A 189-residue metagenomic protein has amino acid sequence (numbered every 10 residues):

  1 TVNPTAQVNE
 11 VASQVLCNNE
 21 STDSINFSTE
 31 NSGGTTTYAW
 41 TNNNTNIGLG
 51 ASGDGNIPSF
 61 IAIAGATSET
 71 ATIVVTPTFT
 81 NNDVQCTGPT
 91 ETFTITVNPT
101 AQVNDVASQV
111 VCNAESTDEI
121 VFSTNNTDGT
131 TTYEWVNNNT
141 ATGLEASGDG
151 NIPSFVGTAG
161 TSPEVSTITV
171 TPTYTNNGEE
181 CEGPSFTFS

Functional and structural regions predicted by a protein language model:
T1-S189: Extracellular low-complexity Ser/Thr/Asn/Gly-rich intrinsically disordered segments
